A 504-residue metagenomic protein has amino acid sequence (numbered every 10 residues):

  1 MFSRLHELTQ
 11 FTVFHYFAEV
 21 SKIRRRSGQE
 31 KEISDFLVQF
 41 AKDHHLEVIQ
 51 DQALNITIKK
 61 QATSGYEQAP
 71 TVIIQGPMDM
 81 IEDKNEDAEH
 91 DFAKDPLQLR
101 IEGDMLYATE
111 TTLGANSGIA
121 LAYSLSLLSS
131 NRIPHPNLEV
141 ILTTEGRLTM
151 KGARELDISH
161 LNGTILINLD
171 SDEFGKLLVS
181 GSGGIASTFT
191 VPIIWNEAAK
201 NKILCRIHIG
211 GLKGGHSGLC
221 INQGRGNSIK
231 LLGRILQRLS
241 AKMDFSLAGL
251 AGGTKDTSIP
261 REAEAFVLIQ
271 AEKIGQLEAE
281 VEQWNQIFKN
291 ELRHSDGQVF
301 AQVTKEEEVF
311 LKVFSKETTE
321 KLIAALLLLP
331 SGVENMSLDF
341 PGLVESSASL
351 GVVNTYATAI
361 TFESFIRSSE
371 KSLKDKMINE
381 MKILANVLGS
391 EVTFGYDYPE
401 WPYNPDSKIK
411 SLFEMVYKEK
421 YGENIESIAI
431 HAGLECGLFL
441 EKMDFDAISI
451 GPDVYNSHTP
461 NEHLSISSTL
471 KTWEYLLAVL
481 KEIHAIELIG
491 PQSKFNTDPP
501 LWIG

Functional and structural regions predicted by a protein language model:
R4-M105: Acidic/His- and Gly-rich active-site-bordering loop/insert found across diverse amide/peptide-bond hydrolases
L5, V13, L338, E345-I360 (+2 more regions): Zn-dependent metallopeptidase/amidohydrolase metal-coordination segment
Y66-T164, L204, T319, P330-S331 (+3 more regions): Active-site metal-coordination/substrate-binding segment of hydrolases, especially metallo-dependent peptidases
M78-M80, I141-T149, S171-F174, K213 (+2 more regions): Acidic, glycine-rich active-site loops and adjacent beta-strand->loop/helix elements that engage anionic groups
E102-Y107, R147-L148, R154-R367: Midchain, well-structured core segments that form catalytic/ion-binding scaffolds
S159, R225-K242, I269, K273-I274 (+6 more regions): His/Asp/Glu-rich mid-to-C-terminal helical/loop segments that flank catalytic regions of hydrolases
N227-I229, G233-L250, Y403-K442: Active-site-adjacent substrate-binding region of metalloamidase/peptidase-like peptide-processing proteins
L343-A429: Substrate-recognition/cap regions that form aromatic- and gly/pro-loop-enriched pockets for small-molecule ligands
